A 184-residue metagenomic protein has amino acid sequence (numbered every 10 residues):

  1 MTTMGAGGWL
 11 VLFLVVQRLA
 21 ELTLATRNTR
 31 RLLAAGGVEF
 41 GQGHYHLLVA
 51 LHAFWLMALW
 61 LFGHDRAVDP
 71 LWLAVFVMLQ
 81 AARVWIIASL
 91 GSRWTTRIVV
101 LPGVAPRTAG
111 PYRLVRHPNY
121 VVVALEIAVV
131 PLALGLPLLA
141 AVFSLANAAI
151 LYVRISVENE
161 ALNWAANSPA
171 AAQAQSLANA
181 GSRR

Functional and structural regions predicted by a protein language model:
M1-A6: Feature marks short, highly hydrophobic, charge-poor N-terminal signal-anchor/signal peptide-like helices that anchor
G7-F13, A74-M78: Membrane-embedded alpha-helical segments that form the functional core of polytopic membrane enzymes, especially those
V11-A25: N-terminal signal-anchor/start-transfer transmembrane helix
A25-H44, A67-R184: Cytosolic-biased juxtamembrane loops and peripheral soluble domains of multi-pass membrane proteins
Q42-V68: Long, highly hydrophobic alpha-helical transmembrane signal-anchor segments
